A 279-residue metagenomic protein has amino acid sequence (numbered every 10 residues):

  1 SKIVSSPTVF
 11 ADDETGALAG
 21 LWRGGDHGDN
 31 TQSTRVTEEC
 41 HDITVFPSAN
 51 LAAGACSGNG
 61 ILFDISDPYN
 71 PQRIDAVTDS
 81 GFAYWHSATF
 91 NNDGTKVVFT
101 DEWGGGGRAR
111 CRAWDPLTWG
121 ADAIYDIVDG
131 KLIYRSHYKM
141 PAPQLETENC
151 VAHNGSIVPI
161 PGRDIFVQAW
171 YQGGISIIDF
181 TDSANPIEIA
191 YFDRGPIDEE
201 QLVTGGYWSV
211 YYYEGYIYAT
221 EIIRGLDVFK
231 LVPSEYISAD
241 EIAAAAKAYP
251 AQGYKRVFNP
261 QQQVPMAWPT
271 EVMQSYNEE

Functional and structural regions predicted by a protein language model:
S1-E278: Feature marking well-ordered beta-strand scaffolds used for ligand recognition
